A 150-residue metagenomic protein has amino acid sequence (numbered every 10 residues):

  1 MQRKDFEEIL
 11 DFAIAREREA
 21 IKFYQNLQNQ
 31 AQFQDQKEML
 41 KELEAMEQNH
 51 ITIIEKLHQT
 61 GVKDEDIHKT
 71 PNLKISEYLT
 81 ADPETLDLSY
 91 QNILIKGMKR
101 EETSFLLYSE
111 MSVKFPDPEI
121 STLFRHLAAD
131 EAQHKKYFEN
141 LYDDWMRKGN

Functional and structural regions predicted by a protein language model:
M1-N150: Non-heme di-metal
